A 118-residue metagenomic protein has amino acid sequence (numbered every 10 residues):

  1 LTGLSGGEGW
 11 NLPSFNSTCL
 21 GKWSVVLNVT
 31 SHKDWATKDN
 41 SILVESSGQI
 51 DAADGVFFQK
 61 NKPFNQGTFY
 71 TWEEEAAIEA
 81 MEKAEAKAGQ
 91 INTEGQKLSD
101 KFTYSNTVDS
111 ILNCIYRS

Functional and structural regions predicted by a protein language model:
L1-T2, P13, W23-S24: Hydrophobic acceptor-binding patch used for acceptor engagement in glycosyltransferases
L4-G6: Aromatic "clamp/platform" in nucleotide-sugar-dependent glycosyltransferases that forms part of the donor/acceptor
G9-N11, N28, T103: Active-site helix-initiating loop/hinge in glycosyltransferases
S14, A36, I111: Short, flexible helix/strand-to-coil boundary loops that buttress conserved ligand/catalytic motifs in alpha/beta
S14, C19-L20, E73-E74: Ligand-binding pocket scaffold of soluble enzyme catalytic domains
S17, W23-V26, S31, I42-L43: Short hydrophobic beta-strand element within catalytic cores of glycosyltransferases and related nucleotide-activated
K33-K83: Change "using UDP/GDP/dTDP sugars" to "using nucleotide sugars
T68-A76, A86-I115: A charged, aromatic-enriched C-terminal amphipathic alpha-helix characteristic of glycosyltransferases across folds
